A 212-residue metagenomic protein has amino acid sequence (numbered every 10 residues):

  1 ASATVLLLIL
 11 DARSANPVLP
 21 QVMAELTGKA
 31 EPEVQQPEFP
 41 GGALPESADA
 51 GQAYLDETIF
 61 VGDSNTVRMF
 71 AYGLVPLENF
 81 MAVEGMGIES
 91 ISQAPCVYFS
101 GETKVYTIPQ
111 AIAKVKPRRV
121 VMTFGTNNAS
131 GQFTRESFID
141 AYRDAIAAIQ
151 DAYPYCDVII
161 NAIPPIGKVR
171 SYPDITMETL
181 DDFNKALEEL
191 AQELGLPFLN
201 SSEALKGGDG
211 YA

Functional and structural regions predicted by a protein language model:
A1-V61, T66, F70-A71: N-terminal secretory targeting modules
A12, P165-A212: Catalytic His-Asp segment of secreted/periplasmic serine-dependent ester chemistry enzymes
L44-S47, Y106-P109, A145-I146, N184-K185: A generic local structural motif
A48-D140: Conserved SGNH/GDSL esterase-like catalytic core that processes O-acyl groups on lipids and polysaccharides
I112, I149-D151, A191: N-terminal cationic-hydrophobic initiation segments that often serve targeting/anchoring roles
T123, N161-A162: Alpha/beta-hydrolase-fold catalytic nucleophile elbow
R135-A145, M177-F183: Charged helix-capping and loop-helix junction motifs
Y153-D157: A short helix->loop->beta-strand "cap" motif at the edges of active sites that frequently abuts
